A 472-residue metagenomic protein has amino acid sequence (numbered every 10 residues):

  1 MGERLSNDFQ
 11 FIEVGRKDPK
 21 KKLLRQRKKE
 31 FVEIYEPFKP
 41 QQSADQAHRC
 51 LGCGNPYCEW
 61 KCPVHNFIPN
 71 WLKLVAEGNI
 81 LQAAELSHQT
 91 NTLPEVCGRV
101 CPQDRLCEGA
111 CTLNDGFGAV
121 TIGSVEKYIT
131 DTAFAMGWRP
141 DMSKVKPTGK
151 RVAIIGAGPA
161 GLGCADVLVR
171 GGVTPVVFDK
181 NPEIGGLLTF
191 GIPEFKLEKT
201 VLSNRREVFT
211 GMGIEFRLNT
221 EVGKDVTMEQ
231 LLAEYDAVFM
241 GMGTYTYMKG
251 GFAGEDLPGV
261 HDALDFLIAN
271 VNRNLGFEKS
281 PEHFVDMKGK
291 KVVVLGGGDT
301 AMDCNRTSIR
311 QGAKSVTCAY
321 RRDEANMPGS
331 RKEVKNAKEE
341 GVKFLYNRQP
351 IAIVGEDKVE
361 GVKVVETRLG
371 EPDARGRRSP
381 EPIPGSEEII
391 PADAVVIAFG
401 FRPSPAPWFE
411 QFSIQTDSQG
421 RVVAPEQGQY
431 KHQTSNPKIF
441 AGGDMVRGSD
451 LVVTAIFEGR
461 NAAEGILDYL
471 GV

Functional and structural regions predicted by a protein language model:
D8-L24, A47, L51, N79-D104 (+2 more regions): Short Fe-S-cluster ligation motifs
F9-E36, H65-E77, L86-H88, D115 (+10 more regions): Beta1-alpha1 glycine-rich phosphate/pyrophosphate-binding loop at the start of Rossmann-like nucleotide-binding domains
K39, G211-L232, F277-F284, N347-D393: A structured beta-alpha segment of the ubiquitous adenosine-cofactor-binding alpha/beta core
A44-V75, A84, H88-I122, G156 (+3 more regions): Cysteine-centered iron-sulfur cluster-binding motifs in ferredoxin-type domains/subunits of redox enzymes
W71, E95-R99, D104-I155, G171 (+3 more regions): FAD-binding core/adjacent interface of flavoenzyme oxidoreductases
D256-G289, P372-S449: FAD-site-proximal beta/loop scaffold in flavoenzymes
V285-R322, S379-P382, E388-A394, F401 (+3 more regions): Long hydrophobic segments that form regular secondary structure
C304, M445-G471: A conserved FAD-binding loop/helix module that cradles the flavin
